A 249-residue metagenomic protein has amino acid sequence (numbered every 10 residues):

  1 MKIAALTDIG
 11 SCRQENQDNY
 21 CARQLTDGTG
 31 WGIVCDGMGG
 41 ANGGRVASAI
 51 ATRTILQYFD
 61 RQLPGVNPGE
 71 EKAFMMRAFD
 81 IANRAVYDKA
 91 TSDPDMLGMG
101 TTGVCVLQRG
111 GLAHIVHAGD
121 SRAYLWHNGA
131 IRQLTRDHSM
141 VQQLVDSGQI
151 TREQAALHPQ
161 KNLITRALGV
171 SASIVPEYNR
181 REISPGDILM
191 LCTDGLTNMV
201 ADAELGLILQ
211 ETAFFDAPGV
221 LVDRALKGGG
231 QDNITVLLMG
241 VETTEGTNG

Functional and structural regions predicted by a protein language model:
M1-G249: PP2C/PPM-type serine/threonine phosphatase catalytic domain
